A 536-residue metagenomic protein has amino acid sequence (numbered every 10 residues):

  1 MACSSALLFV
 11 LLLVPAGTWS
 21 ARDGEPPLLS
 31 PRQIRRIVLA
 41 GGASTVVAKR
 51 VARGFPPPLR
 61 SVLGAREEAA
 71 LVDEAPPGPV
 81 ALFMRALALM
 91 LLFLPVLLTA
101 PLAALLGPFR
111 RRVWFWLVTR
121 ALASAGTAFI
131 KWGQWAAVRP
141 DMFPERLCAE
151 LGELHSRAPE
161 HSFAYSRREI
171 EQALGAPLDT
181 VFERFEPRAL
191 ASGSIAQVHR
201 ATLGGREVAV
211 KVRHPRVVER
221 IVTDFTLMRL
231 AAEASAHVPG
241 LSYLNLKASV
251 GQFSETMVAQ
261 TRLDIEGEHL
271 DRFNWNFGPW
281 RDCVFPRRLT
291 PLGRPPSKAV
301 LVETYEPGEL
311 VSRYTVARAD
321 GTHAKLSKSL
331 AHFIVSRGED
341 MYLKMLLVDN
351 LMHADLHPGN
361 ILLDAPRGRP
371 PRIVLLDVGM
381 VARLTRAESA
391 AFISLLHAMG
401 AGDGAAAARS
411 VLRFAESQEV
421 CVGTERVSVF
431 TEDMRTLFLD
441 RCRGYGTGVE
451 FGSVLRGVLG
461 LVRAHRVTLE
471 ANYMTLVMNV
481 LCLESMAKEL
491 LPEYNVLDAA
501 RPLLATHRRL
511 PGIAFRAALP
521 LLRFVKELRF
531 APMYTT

Functional and structural regions predicted by a protein language model:
M1-C3, T536: A positional/structural detector of protein chain ends, strongest at the extreme C-terminus and weakly at the extreme
C3-V14, T18-L29: N-terminal chloroplast transit peptides
W19-M345, N350-M352, L362-A390, L395-T536: Broad phosphate/nucleotide-binding scaffolds in NTP-utilizing and phosphate-metabolizing enzymes
D355-H357: Conserved catalytic-loop position in the HRD/HxD motif
